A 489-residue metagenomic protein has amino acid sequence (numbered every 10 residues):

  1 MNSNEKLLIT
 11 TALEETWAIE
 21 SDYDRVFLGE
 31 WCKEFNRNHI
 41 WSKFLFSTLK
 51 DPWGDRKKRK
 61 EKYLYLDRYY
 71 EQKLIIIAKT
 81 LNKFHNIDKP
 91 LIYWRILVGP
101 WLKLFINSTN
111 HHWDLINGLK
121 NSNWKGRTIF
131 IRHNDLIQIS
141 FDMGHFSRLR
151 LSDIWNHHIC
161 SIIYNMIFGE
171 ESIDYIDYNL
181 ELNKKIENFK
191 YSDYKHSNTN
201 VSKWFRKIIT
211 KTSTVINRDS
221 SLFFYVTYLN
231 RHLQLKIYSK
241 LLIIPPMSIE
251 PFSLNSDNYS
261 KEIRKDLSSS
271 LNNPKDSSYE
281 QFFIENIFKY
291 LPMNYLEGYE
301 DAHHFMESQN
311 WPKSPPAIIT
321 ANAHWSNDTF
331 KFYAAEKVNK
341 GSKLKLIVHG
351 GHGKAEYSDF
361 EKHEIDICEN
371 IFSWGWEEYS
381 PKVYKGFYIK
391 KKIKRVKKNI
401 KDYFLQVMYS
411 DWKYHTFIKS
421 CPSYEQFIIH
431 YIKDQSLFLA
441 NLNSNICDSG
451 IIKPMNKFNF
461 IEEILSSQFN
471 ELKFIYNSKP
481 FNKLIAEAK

Functional and structural regions predicted by a protein language model:
M1-K489: Catalytic-core helical/loop segments in enzymes performing group transfer/polymerization on anionic/lipid-linked
